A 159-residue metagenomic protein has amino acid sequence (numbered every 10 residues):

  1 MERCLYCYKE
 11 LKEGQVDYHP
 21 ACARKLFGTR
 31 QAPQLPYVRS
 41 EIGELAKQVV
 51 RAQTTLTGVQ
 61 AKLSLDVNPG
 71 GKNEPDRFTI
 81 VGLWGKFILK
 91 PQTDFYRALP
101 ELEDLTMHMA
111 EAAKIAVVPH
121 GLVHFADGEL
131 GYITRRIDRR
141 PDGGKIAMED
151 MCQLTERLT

Functional and structural regions predicted by a protein language model:
M1-G43: Regulatory N- and C-terminal appendages and interdomain linkers associated with kinase/kinase-like NTP transferase
E41-L158: Conserved ATP-binding subdomain of kinase catalytic cores across diverse folds
